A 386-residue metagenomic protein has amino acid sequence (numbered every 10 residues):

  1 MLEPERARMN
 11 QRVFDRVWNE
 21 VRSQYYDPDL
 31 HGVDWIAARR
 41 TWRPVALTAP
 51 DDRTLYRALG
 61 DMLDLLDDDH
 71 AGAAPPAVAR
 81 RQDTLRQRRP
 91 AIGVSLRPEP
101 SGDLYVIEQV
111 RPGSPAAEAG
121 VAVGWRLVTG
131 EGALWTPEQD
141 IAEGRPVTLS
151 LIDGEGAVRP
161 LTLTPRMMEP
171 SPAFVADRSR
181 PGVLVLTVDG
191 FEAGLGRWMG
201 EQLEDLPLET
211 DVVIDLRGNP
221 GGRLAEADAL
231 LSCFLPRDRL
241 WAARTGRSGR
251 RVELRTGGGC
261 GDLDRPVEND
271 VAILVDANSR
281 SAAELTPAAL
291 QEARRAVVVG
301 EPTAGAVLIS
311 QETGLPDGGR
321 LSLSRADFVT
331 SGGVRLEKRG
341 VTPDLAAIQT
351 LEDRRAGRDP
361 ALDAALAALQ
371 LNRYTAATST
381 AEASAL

Functional and structural regions predicted by a protein language model:
M1-Q24, D29, V33-D34, W42-A46 (+1 more regions): Sequence signature of WD/YWTD-type beta-propeller architectures
M9-R16, E20, A37, T41 (+10 more regions): Extracytoplasmic/secreted proteins, especially bacterial periplasmic and envelope-associated proteins
V17, M62, V94, A116 (+9 more regions): Terminal peptide-recognition signature
L30-D103, P146-T148, D153-D177, Y374-L386: Extended, small/polar residue-biased N-terminal targeting/export presequences and adjacent propeptide/linker tracts
L85-T136, E192-G194, D327: PDZ/PDZ-like domain segments forming the peptide/carboxylate-binding groove, activating on the N-terminal beta-strands
P115, R126-T129, P146, D211 (+2 more regions): Residue-level marker of beta-strand positions
I141-P316: Cleft-lining beta-strand/loop regions that shape enzyme active-site pockets
R355, P360, L366-L386: Conserved functional hotspot residues or short segments at active or partner-binding sites across diverse domains
